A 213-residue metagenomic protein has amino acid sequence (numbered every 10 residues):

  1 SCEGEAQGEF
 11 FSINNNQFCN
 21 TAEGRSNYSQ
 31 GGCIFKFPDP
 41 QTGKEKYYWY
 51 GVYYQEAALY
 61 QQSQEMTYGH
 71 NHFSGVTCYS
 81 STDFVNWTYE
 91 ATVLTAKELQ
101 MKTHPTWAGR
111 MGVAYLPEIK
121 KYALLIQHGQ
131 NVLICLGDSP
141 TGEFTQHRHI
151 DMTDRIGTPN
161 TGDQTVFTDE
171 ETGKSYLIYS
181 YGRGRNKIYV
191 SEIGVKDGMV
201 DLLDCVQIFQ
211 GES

Functional and structural regions predicted by a protein language model:
S1-S213: Carbohydrate-active catalytic/glycan-binding domains of CAZyme proteins, especially the secreted or lumenal ectodomains
